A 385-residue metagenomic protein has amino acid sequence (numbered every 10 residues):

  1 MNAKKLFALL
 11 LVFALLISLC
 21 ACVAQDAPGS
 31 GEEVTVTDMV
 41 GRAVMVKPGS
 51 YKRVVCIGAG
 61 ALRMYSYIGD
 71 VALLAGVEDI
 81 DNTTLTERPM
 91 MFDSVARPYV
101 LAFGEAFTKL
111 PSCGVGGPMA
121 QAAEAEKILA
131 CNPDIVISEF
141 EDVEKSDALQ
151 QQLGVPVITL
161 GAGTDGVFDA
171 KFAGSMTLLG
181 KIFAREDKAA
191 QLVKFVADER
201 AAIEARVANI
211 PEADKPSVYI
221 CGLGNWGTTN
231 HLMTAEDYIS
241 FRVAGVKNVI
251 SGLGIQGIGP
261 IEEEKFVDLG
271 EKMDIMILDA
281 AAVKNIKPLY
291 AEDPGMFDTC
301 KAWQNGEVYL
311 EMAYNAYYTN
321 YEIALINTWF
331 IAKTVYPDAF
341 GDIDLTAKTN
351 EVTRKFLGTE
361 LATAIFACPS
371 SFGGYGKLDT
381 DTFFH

Functional and structural regions predicted by a protein language model:
M1-L10: Bacterial N-terminal signal peptides that target proteins for export
L11, L15-L19: Hydrophobic core
C22-M64, D187-I220, A339-H385: Bacterial Sec-exported substrate-binding components of ABC uptake systems
Y51, S112-A120, E124-E141, E262-A281: Proline-aspartate-enriched helix->loop->beta-strand connector
L62-K127, I135, F140: A short, structured surface patch at a secondary-structure boundary
N82-M90, M119, D142-A148, L160-L178 (+1 more regions): Extracytoplasmic ligand-binding site segments that recognize negatively charged/polar headgroups
V167-F183, D187-A190, D198, K284-H385: Structured C-terminal subdomain patch of bacterial secreted/periplasmic proteins
N230-I258: Alpha-helical, coiled-coil/dimerization segments enriched in small aliphatic residues
